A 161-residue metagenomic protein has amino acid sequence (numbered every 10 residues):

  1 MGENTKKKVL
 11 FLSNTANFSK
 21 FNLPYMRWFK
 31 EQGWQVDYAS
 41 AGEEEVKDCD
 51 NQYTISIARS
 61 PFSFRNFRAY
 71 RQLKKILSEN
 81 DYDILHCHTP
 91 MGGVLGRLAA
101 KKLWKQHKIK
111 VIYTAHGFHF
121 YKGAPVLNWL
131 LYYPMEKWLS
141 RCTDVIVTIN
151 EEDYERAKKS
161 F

Functional and structural regions predicted by a protein language model:
M1-G42, N80: N-terminal subdomain of nucleotide-sugar transferases
K8-L10, L103-H119, E136, V147: Active-site proximal beta-strand in glycosyltransferases
F21-N22, F64-R71, K110, F120-W138 (+1 more regions): Nucleotide-sugar donor phosphate/pyrophosphate-binding loop at the beta->alpha transition of glycosyltransferases
E44, M91-G92, E152-Y154: Alpha-helix capping/helix-boundary segments
I76-D83: Glycine-rich phosphate-binding loop signature in dinucleotide/nucleotide-binding domains
L85-H86, R141-N150: A short beta-strand/loop micro-motif in the catalytic core of glycosyltransferases that engages the nucleotide-sugar
C87-G93, A115: Short His-centered aromatic/hydrophobic patch
Y154-F161: Helix-loop-beta element that forms the nucleotide-linked donor phosphate-binding surface in glycosyltransferases
